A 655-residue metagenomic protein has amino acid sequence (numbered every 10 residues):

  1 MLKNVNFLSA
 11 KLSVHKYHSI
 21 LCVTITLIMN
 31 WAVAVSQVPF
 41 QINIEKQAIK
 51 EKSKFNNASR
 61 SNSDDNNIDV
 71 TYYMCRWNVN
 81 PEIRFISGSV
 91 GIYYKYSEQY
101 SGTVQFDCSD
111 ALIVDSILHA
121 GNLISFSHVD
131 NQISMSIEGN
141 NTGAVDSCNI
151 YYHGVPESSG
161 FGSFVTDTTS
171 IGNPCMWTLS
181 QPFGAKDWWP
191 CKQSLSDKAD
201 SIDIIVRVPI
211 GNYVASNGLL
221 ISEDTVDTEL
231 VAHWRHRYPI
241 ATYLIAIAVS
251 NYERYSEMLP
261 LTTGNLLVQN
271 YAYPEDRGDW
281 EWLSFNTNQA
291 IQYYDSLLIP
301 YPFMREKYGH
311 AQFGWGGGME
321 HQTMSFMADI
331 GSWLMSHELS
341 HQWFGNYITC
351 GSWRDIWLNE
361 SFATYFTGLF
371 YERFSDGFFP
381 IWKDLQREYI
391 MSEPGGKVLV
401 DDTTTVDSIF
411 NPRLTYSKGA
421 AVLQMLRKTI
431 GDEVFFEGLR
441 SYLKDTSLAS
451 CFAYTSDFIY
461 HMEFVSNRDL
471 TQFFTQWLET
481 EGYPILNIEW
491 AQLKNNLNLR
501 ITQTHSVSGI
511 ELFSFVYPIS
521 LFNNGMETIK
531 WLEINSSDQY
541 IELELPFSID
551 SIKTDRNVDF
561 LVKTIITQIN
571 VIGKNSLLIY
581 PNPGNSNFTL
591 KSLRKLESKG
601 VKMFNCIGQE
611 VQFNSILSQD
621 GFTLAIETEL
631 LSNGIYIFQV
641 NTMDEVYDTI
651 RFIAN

Functional and structural regions predicted by a protein language model:
I25, V35-S87, I171-N173, L470-Q472 (+1 more regions): N-terminal, polar/Ser/Thr-rich
A32, V571-Y580, G584-N655: C-terminal outer-membrane/trafficking sorting elements
V38-Q41, S109-T169, E542-P546: A surface-exposed beta-strand-loop module
D65, T142, Y151-D203, V558-N582: Glycine/proline-rich low-complexity spacer/linker segments in large multi-domain proteins
G88, S180-Q181, K192-S336, Y365: Hydrophobic helix-coil surface modules that form long, contiguous segments used for peptide/substrate interaction
S325-I381: Zinc-dependent metallopeptidase catalytic helix centered on the HExxH motif and its immediate flanking segment
E360-T429, T446-A449: Acidic/His/Gly-enriched intrinsically disordered linker/tail segments that often contain short helix/coil "MoRF-like"
P412-L499: Amphipathic alpha-helical substructures
